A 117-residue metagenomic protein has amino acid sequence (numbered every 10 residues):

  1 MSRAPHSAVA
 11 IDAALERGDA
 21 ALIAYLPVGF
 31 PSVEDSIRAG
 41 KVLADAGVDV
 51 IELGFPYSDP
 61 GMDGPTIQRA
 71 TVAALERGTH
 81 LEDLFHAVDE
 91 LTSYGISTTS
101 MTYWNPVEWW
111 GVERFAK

Functional and structural regions predicted by a protein language model:
M1-I23, V88-T92: N-terminal amphipathic alpha-helix/helix-capping segment at the start of soluble metabolic enzymes
A8, S36, L81-F85: A general structural signal for well-ordered alpha-helical segments in protein cores
A10-D12, A39-G40, A87, V107: Short secondary-structure capping/turn segments at boundaries of alpha-helices and beta-strands
L22-R38, T98-V112: Active-site mouth loops of central-metabolism enzymes
A24, L43, I51-G54: Conserved, mostly hydrophobic/aromatic
F30-V33, V48-T79: Glycine-rich, proline-tolerant flexible connector loops at the mouths of alpha/beta enzymes
K41-A44, K117: Non-catalytic positions within long, well-ordered alpha-helices that form the structural scaffold/packing of enzyme
P65-A116: Glycine/small-residue-rich loop that forms an oxyanion/phosphate-binding "nest" at active or ligand-binding sites
